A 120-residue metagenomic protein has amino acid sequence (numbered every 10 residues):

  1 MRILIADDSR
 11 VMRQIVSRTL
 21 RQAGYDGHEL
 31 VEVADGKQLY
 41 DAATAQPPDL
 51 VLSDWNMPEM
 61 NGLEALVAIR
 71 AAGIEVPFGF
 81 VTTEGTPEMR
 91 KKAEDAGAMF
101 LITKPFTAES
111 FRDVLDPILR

Functional and structural regions predicted by a protein language model:
R10-V31: Two-component/phosphorelay signaling modules centered on CheY-like receiver
E32-L50, A71: Acidic, metal-coordinating helix/loop segments flanking the phosphotransfer/catalytic sites of two-component signaling
D35, N61-E64: Acidic catalytic/metal-coordinating carboxylates
D41, L63-I74: Short amphipathic alpha-helix used as the core "switch/output" element in two-component signaling
D54, T82: Active-site residues of response regulator receiver
M57: Receiver (REC) domain active-site loop signature in two-component systems and cognate sites in sensor histidine kinases
G85-F100: Alpha4 helix (beta4-alpha4-beta5 surface) of REC/receiver domains from two-component response regulators
E88, F106-L115: C-terminal output helix
